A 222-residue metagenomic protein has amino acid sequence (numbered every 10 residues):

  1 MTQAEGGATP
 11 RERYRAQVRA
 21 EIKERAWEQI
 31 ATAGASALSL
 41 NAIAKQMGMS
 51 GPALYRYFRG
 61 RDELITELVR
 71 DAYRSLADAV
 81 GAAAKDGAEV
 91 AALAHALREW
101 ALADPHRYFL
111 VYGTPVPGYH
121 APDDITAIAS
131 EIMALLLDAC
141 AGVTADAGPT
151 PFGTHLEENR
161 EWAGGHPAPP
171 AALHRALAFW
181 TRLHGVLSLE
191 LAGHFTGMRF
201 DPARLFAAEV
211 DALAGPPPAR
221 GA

Functional and structural regions predicted by a protein language model:
M1-A16, G221-A222: N-terminal intrinsically disordered/low-complexity leader segments
T2, D138-A222: C-terminal peripheral helix-coil segments that are non-catalytic and often amphipathic
Q17, E21-E28, E63-A82, A92-E99 (+3 more regions): Alpha-helical structural segments
E21, R25, Q29, A33-E63 (+1 more regions): Helix-turn-helix
S39, F109-Y112, H120, G148 (+1 more regions): Short, hydrophobic secondary-structure boundary micro-motifs
A82-D86, V116-Y119: Helix-loop segments that flank and shape redox-cofactor active sites
A91-G113, T126-D146: Helical hydrophobic small-molecule/effector-binding pocket
A121-I125: Short, solvent-exposed loop/turn segments at secondary-structure boundaries
